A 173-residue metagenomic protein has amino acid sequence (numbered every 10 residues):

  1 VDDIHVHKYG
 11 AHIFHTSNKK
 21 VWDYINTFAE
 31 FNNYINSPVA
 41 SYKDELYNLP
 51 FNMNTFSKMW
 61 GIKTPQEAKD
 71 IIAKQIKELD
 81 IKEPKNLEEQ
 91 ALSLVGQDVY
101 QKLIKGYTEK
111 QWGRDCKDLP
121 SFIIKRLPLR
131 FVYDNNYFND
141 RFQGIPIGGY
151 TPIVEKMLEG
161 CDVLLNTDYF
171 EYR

Functional and structural regions predicted by a protein language model:
V1, F51-M53: Short aromatic-enriched loop/helix-cap "lid" or pocket-rim segments at secondary-structure transitions that line
V1-F28, P38: Glycine-rich FAD cofactor-binding loop and adjacent beta-loop-alpha segment at the N-terminus of flavoprotein
H5, E30, D162-L164: Conserved beta-strand segments of alpha/beta enzyme cores
K8, L49-F51: Short capping micro-motif at the N-terminus of alpha-helices
H15, Y47-L49: Short hydrophobic-aromatic micro-motifs
T27-F31, E45: Short helix-loop boundary/capping segments at the starts of domains
N33-N36: A short, compositionally biased
A40, E45-Y47, N54-R173: Active-site/ligand-binding neighborhood in enzyme catalytic cores
